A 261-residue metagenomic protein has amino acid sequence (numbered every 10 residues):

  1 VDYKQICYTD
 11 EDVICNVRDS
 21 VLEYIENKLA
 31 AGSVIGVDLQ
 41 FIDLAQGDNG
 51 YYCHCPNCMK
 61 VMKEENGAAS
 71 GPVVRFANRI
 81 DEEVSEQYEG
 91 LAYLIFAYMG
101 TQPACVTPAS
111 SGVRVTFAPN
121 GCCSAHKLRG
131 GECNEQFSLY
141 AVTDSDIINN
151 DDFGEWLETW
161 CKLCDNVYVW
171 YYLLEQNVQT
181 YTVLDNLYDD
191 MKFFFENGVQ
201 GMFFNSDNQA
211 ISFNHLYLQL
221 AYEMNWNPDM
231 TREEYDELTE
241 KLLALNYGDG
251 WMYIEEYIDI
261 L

Functional and structural regions predicted by a protein language model:
V1-E11, C15, D19-E240, N246: Catalytic-core regions of glycoside hydrolase
Y24-I25, L29, E255-L261: Short linear, low-complexity motifs centered on an aromatic residue
E240, D249-I260: Substrate-binding and catalytic surfaces of secreted/luminal carbohydrate-active proteins
